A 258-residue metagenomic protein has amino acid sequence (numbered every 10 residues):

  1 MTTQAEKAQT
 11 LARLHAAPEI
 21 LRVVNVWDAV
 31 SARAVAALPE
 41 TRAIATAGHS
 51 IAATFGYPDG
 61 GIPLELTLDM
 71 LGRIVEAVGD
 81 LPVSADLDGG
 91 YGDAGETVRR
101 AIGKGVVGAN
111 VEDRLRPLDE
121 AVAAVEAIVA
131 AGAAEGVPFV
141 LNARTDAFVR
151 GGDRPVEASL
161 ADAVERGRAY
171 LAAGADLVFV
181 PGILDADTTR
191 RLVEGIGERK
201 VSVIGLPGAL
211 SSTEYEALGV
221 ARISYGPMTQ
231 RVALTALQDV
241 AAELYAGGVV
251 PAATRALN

Functional and structural regions predicted by a protein language model:
T2-V83, G89-Y225, V232-L237, E243: Alpha/beta enzyme core
A246-V249: Active-site-adjacent C-terminal substructures of enzyme catalytic domains
A253-N258: A short, charged, Gly/Pro-tolerant segment at domain boundaries
